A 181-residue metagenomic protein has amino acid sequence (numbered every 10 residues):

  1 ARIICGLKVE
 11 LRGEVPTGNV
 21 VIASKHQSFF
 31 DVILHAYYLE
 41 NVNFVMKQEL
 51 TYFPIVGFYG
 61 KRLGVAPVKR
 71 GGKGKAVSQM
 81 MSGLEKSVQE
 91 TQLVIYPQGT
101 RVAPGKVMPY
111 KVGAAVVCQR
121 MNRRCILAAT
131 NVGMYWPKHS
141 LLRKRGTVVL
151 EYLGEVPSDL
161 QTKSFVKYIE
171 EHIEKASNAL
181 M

Functional and structural regions predicted by a protein language model:
A1-R2, G60, K86, C118: A generic structural signal for well-ordered alpha-helical segments
R2-I4, N19-K73: Catalytic core of membrane glycerolipid acyltransferases/transacylases, capturing the structured, soluble-facing
C5-V9, M80: Glycine-rich, highly charged phosphate/nucleotide-binding loops
L7, V65, R123: Short glycine/serine/threonine/alanine-rich loop segments
P16-G18, L39-N41, Q89-E90, N122: Short glycine/proline-enriched coil/turn segments at helix->beta-strand junctions
T17, Y52, G72-A76, V156-Q161: A short acidic, often aromatic-flanked loop/helix-cap motif at beta-alpha or helix-coil junctions that lines enzyme
V77-M181: Non-catalytic C-terminal accessory region of glycerolipid acyltransferases and related lyso-lipid remodeling enzymes
